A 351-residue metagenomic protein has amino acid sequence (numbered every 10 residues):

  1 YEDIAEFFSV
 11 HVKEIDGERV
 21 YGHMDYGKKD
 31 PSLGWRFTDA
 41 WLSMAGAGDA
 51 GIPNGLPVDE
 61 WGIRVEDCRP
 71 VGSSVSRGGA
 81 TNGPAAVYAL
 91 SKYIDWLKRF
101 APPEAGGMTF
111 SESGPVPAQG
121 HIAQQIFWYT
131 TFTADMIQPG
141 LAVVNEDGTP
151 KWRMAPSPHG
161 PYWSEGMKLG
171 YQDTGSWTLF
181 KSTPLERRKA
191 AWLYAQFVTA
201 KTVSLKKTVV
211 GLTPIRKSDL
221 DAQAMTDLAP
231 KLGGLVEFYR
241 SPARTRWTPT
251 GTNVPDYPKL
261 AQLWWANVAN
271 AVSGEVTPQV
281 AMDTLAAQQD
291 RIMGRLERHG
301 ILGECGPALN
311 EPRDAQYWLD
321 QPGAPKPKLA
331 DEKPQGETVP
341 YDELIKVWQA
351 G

Functional and structural regions predicted by a protein language model:
Y1-D3, P103-Q119: Short helix-initiation/N-cap motifs at beta->coil->alpha
Y1-E2, N270-T284: Short, charged, surface-exposed loops that flank catalytic or proteolytic processing sites
E2, Y26-S74, G166-F180, K259-A269: Periplasmic solute-binding protein
A5-V12, M44-G107, S157: Glycine-centered hinge/linker elements that transmit conformational signals in sensory and ligand-binding systems
H11-G27, A200-G211, A286-P307: Bilobed periplasmic-binding protein-like "clamshell/Venus-flytrap" ligand-binding domains
K98-A101, I122, P139-D219, A243-N253 (+1 more regions): Extracytoplasmic/periplasmic substrate-recognition and gating elements
A123-W128, D135: Paired acidic/hydrophobic, glycine-rich loop segments that form the ligand-binding mouth/hinge of periplasmic-binding
P150-H159, T208-V272, R298-E332, V347-W348: Long, aromatic- and glycine/proline-rich binding clefts that accommodate carbohydrate-like moieties
